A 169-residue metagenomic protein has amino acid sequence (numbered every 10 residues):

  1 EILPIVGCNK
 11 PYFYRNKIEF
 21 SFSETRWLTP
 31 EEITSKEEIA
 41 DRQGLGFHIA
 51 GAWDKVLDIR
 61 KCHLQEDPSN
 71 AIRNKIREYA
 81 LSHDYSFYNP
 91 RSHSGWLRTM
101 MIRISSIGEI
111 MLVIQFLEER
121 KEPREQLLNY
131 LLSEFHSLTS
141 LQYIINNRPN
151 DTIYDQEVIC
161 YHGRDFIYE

Functional and structural regions predicted by a protein language model:
E1-E169: Accessory RNA-recognition modules of RNA-modification enzymes
